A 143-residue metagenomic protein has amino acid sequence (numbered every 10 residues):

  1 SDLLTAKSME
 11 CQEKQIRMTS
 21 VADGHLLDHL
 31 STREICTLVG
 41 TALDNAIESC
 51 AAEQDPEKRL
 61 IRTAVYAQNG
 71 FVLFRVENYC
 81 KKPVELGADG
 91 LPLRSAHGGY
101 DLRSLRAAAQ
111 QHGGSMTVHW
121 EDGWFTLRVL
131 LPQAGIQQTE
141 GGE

Functional and structural regions predicted by a protein language model:
S1-K14: Short beta-to-alpha transition helix within the HATPase_c
R17-V39: Conserved short strand/loop->alpha-helix "switch" segment adjacent to the catalytic nucleotide/phosphoryl-transfer site
T32-P56, A108: Conserved ATP-binding N-box helix of the HATPase_c
E57-G70: Short beta-strand/loop element within the Bergerat-fold HATPase_c
G70-R103: Glycine-rich/acidic phosphate-handling loop/turn and adjacent ATP-lid/helix of nucleotide-binding kinase/ATPase domains
K82, E121-R128: Glycine-rich nucleotide-binding loop
R103-Q110: A short, conserved alpha-helix near the extreme C-terminus of the histidine kinase catalytic
G113-G123: Glycine-rich ATP-binding loops of the HATPase_c
